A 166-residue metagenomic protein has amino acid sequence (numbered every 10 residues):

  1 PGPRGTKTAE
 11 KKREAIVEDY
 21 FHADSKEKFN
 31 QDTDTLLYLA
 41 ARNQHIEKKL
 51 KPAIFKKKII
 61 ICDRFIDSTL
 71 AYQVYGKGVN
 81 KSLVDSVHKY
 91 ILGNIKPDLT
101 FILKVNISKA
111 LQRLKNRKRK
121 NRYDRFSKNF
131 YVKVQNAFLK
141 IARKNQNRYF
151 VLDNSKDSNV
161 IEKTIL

Functional and structural regions predicted by a protein language model:
P1, I102, V151-D153: Structural signal for conserved beta-strand scaffold positions within catalytic alpha/beta enzyme cores
G2-L92: ATP-dependent small-molecule kinase phosphotransfer cores that center on conserved nucleotide phosphate-binding segments
P3, A41, F65, V105-N106 (+2 more regions): Short beta->alpha linker loops
K7-E14, V105, K109, K133: Generic alpha-helical secondary structure signal
L37, L83-S86, L99, F130 (+1 more regions): Residue-level recognition of specific faces of alpha-helices
K57, P97, Q146-Y149: A generic structural signal for alpha->beta connector loops
C62-R64, G93-L114: Conserved phosphate-donor/acceptor-positioning beta-strand/loop module used by diverse small-molecule
S108-L166: NTP-dependent small-molecule kinase module
